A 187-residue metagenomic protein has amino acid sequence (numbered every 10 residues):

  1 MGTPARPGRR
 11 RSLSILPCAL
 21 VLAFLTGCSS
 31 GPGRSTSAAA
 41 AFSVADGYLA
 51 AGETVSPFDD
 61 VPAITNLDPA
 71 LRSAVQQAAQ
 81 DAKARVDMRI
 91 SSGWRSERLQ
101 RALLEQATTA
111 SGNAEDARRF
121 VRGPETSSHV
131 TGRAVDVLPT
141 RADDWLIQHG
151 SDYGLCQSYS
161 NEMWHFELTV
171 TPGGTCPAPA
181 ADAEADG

Functional and structural regions predicted by a protein language model:
R6-P32: Secretory targeting and sorting signals
S30-G187: Cell-envelope/glycan interface and biosynthesis
